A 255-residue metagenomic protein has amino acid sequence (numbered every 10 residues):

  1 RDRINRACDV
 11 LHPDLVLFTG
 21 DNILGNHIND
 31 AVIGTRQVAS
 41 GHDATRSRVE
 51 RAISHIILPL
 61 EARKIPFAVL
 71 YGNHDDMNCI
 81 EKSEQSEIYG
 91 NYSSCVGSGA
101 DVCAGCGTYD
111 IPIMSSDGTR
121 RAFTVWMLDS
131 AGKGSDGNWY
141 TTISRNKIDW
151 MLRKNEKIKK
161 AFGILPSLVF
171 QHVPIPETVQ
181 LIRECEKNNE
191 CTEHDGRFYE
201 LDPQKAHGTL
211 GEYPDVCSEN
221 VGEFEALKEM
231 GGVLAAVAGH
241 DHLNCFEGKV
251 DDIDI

Functional and structural regions predicted by a protein language model:
R1, I33-H42, I182-V216: A solvent-exposed, charged loop/short amphipathic helix patch at secondary-structure junctions
R1-E50, H55: N-terminal active-site segment of His-dependent metallophosphoesterases
I4, V16, D21, G72 (+5 more regions): Divalent metal-coordination and catalytic microenvironments
L11, R63, G231: Active-site charged/polar residues at nucleotide-handling catalytic sites that mediate phosphoryl, nucleotidyl
V16-I23, I158-E177: Short acidic, glycine-rich surface-loop motifs adjacent to enzyme active sites
L24-H27, V69-I80, K133-D136, Q171-V179 (+2 more regions): Active-site environment of divalent metal-dependent phosphoester hydrolases
Q37-G163, E190, A226, I255: Extended active-site neighborhood of metal-dependent phosphoesterases/phosphodiesterases
F198-I255: Conserved beta-sheet core of the metallophosphoesterase superfamily
